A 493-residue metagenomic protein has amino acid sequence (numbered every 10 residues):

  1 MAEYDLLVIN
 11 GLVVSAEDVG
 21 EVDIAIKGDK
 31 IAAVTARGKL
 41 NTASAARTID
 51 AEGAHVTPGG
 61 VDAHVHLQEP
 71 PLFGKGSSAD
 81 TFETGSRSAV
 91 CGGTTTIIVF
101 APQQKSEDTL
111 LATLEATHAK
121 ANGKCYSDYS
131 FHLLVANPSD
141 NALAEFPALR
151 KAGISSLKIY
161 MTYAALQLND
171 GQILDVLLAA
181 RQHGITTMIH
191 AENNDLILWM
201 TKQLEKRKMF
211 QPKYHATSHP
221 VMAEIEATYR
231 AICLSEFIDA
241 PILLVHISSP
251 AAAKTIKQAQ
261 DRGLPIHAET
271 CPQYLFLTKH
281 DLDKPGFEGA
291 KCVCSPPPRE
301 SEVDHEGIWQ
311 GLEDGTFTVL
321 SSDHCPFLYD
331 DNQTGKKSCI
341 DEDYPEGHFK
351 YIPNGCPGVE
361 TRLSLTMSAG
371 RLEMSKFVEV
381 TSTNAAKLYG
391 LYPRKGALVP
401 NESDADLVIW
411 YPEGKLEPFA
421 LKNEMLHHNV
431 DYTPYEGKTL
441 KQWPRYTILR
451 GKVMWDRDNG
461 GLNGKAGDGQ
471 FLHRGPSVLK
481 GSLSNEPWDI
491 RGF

Functional and structural regions predicted by a protein language model:
M1-L6, N463-K465, G469-F493: Eukaryotic N-terminal low-complexity, Ser/Thr- and Lys/Arg-rich leader segments that predominantly function as
A2-G59, F73: Histidine-rich, glycine-flanked metal-binding segment
G11, I24, D29, G53 (+15 more regions): Divalent metal-coordination and catalytic microenvironments
A51-K124: Metal-associated gating/positioning segment near the N- to mid-region
F100-Y126, L133-N141, F146-A148, I154 (+2 more regions): Active-site loop-to-helix "anion-binding N-cap" substructures in soluble metabolic enzymes
N141-L320, C325-L328, K336-C339: Histidine/acidic residue-rich metal-binding segments in metalloenzymes
P212-D239, C292, L320, P326-E413: His/Asp/Glu-enriched, well-ordered alpha-helical/loop segment that forms or immediately abuts the divalent-metal
T334-N354, P400-G475: C-terminal cap of metal-dependent C-N hydrolases
